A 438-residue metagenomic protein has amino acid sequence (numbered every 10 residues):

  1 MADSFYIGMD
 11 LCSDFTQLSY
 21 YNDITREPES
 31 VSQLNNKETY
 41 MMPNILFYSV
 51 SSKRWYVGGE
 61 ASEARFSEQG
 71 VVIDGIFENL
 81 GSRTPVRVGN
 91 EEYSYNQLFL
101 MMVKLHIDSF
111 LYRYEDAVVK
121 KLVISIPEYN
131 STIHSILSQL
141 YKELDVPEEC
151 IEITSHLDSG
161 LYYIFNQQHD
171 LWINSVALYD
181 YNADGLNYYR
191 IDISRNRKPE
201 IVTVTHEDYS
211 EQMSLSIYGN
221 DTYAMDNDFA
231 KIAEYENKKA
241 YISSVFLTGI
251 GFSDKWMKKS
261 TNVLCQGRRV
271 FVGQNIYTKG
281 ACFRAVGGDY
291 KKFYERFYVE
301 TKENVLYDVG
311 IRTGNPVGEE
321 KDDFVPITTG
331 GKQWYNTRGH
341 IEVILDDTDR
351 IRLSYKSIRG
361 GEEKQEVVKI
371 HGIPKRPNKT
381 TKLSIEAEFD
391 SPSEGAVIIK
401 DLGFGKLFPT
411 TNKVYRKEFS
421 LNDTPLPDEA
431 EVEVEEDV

Functional and structural regions predicted by a protein language model:
M1-P85, E152, K375-V438: Early-domain small/polar-rich strand-loop-helix modules and first-structured segments of the mature chain
M1-S4, E148-Y181, I276-Y298, P377: Conserved phosphate-binding catalytic cores of ATP/NTP-utilizing and phosphoryl-transfer enzymes
G8-F15, D170-N187, D192-S194, G249-F252 (+2 more regions): A short acidic Gly-Thr/Ser loop motif
S32-S125, Y209-A230, Y235, I242 (+1 more regions): Conserved phosphate-binding loops in N-terminal lobes of ATP-dependent enzymes of the actin/Hsp70/sugar-kinase
L122-S135, E234-T261, R269, G273-Q274: Glycine-rich phosphate-binding loops at beta-strand->alpha-helix junctions
I124, T132, Q139-D228: Small-residue (GG/TT-enriched) beta-loop-alpha framework at ligand/catalytic clefts
K142-T154, Y241, K259-I276, A281: Structural alpha-beta junctions
I276, F283-G372, K382: Acidic, glycine/GT-rich loop-and beta-edge segments that sit at the periphery of enzyme/chaperone cores
